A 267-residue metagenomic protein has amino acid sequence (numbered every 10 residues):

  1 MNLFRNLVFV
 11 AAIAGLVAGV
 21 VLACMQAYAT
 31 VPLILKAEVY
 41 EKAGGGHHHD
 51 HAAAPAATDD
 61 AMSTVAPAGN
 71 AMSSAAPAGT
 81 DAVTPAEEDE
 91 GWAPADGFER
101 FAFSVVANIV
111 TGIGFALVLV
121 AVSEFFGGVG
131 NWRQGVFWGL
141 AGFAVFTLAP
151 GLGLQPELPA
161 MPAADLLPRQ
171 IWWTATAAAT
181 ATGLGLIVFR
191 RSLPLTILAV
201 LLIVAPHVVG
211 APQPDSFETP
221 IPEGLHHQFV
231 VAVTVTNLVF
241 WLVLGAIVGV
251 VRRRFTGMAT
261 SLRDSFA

Functional and structural regions predicted by a protein language model:
R5-F9, L167-T174, F189-A267: C-terminal transmembrane helix-loop-helix hairpin of multi-pass membrane proteins
F9-L35: N-terminal signal-anchor transmembrane alpha helix
A11, G15, G19-V20, F101 (+7 more regions): Alpha-helical transmembrane spans of integral membrane proteins, capturing the lipid-embedded, hydrophobic core of TM
G19, A141-L152, V200-Q213: Aromatic-anchored segments of alpha-helical transmembrane domains
P32-R100: Low-complexity, proline/glycine-enriched hydrophobic segments characteristic of transmembrane helices
I34-E41, A86-F101, L154-L166, F217-V231: Membrane-interface interhelical loops and short amphipathic "cap" helices that link adjacent transmembrane segments
D89-G151, Q155: Selected alpha-helical membrane-embedding segments in polytopic membrane proteins
F137-V188: Membrane-proximal helix-loop-helix units in multi-pass membrane proteins
